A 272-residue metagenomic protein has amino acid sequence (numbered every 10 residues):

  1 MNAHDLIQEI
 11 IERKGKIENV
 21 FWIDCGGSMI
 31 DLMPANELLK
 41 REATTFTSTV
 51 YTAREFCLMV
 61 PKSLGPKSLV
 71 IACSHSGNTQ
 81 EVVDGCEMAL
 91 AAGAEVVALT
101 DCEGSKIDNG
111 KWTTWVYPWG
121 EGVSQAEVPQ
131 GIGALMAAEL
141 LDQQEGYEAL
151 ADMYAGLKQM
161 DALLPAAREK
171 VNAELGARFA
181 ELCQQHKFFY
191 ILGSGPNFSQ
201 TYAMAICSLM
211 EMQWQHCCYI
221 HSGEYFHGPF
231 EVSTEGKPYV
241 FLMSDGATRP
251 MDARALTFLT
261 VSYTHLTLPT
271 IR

Functional and structural regions predicted by a protein language model:
N2-I11, E18-N19, A138-I220: Active-site phosphate/pyrophosphate-binding segments
K16-G65, Q184-G228: Anionic-ligand anchoring segments at beta-strand to alpha-helix junctions in alpha/beta enzyme folds, i.e., glycine
D24-L32, H75-Q80, C102-S105, Q125-Q130 (+2 more regions): Gly/Ser/Thr-rich loops at beta-strand to alpha-helix junctions that form or flank small-molecule/cofactor-binding
H75-I107: A generic, well-ordered mixed alpha/beta core segment in the N-terminal half of proteins
W119-A138, Y147, Y154: Phosphate/pyrophosphate-binding betaalpha-module
S199-Y263: Internal helical hairpin/lid segments
T264-I271: Conserved small/polar residues in nucleotide/adenosyl-binding loops
